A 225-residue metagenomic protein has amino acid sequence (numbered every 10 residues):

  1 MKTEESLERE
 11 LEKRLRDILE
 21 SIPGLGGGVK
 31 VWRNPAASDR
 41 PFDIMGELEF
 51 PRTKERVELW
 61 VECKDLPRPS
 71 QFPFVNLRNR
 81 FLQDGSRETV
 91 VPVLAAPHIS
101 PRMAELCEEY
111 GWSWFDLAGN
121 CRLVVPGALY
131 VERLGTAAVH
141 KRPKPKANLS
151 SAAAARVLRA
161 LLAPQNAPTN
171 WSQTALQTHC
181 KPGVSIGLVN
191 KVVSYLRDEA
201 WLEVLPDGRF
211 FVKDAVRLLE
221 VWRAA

Functional and structural regions predicted by a protein language model:
M1-A36: Acidic-basic catalytic patches of nuclease active cores, encompassing PD-(D/E)XK and other metal-cofactor nuclease
R40-G85, P92-L94: Conserved catalytic cores of phosphodiester-cleaving nucleases, focusing on short active-site segments
E132-N148: Short, Lys/Arg-enriched N-terminal segment that forms or immediately precedes the first helix of a structured domain
P143-K144, A215-A225: Short, amphipathic alpha-helical interaction segments positioned at domain boundaries
N166-C180: Short acidic, hydrophobic short linear motifs in intrinsically disordered regions
G183-D198: Short amphipathic alpha-helical interaction segments
Y195-G208: A short, conserved structural fragment
G208-A215: Minor-groove-contacting beta-hairpin "wing" of winged helix-turn-helix DNA-binding domains
